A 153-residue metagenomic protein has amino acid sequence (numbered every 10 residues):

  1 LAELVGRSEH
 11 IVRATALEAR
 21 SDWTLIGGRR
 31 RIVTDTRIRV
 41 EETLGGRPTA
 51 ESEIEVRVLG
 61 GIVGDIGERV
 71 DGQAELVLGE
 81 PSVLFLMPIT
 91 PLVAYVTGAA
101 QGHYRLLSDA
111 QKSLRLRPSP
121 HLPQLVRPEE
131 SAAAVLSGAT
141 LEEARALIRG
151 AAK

Functional and structural regions predicted by a protein language model:
L1-K153: Transition segments tied to proteolytic processing and entry into folded domains
